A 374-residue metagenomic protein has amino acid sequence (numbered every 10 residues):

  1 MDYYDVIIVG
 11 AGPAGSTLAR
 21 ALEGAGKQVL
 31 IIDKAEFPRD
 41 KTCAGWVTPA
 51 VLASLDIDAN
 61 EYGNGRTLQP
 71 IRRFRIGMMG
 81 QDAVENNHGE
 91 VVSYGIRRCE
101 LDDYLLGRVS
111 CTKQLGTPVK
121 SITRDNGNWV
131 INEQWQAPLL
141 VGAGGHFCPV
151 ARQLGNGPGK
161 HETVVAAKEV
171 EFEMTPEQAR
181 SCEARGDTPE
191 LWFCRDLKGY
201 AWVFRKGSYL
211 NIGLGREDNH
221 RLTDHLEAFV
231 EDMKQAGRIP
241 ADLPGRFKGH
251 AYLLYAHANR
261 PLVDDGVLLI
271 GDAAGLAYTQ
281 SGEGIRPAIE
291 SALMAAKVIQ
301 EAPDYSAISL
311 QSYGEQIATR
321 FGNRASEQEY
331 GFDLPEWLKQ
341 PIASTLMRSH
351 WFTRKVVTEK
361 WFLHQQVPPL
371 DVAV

Functional and structural regions predicted by a protein language model:
Y4-L30: N-terminal Rossmann-like FAD-binding beta1-loop-alpha1 element of flavoenzymes
A14, F37, F147: Conserved Rossmann-like nucleotide-cofactor binding loop
E23-C43: Glycine-rich FAD pyrophosphate-binding loop
P38-R39, L55-R73, G159-V164, S306 (+1 more regions): A short alpha-helix-loop-beta-strand transition element characteristic of N-terminal alpha/beta dinucleotide-binding
W46, V51-Y104: A conserved beta-strand/loop capping segment in the N-terminal third of enzymes that catalyze redox or closely related
R108-I239, G275: Predominantly flavin-linked oxidoreductase catalytic cores and closely associated redox partners
P118-S121, N219-A295: FAD/FMN-dependent oxidoreductases across multiple families
K297-V374: C-terminal helical "tail/cap" subdomain of flavin- and related membrane-associated enzymes
